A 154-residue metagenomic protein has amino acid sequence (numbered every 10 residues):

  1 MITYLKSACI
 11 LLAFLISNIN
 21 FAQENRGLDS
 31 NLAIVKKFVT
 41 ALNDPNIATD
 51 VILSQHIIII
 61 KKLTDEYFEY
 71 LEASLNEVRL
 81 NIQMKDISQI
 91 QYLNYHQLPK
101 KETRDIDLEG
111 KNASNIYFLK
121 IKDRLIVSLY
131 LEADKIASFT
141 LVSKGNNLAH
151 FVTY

Functional and structural regions predicted by a protein language model:
M1-S30: Bacterial Sec-dependent N-terminal signal peptides
L5, V39, F68, L93-H96 (+2 more regions): Compositionally biased, intrinsically disordered low-complexity regions enriched in proline and serine
S7, L93, L125-V127: A generic structural micro-environment signature that highlights single residues at secondary-structure boundaries
A8, L42, L71-S74, P99 (+1 more regions): Generic alpha-helical secondary structure signal
L12, L42, N46-T49, V78 (+1 more regions): Short, flexible helical or helix-coil boundary motifs
Q23-Y70: N-terminal export/targeting and maturation segments
V51-E109: Short solvent-exposed beta->alpha transition segments
Q97-Y154: Exposed beta-sheet edge and beta->alpha loop/turn motif
